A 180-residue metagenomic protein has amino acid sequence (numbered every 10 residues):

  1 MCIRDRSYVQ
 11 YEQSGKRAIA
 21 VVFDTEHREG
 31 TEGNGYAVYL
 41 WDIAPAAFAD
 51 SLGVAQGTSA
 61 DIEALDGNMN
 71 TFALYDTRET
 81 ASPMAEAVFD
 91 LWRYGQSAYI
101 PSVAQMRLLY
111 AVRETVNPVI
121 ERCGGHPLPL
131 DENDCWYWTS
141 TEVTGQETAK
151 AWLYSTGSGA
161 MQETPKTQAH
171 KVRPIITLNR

Functional and structural regions predicted by a protein language model:
M1-Y94, K166-R180: Short, compositionally biased
V38, I100-P101: Short hydrophobic beta-strand that contains or immediately precedes a catalytic carboxylate
L74, A81-S97, V103-S155: An exposed tryptophan-centered "aromatic clamp" motif
G157-P165: Active-site rim elements
